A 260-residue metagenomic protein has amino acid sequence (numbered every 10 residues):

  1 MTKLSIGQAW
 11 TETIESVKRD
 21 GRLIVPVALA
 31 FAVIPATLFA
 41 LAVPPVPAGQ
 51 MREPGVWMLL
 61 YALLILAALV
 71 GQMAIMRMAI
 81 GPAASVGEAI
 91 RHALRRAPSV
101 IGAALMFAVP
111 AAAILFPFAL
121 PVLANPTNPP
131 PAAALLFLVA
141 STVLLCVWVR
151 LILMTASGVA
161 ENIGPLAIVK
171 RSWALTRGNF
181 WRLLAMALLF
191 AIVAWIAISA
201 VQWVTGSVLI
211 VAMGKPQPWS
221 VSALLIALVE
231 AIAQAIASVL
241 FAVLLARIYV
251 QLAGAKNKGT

Functional and structural regions predicted by a protein language model:
M1-T260: Hydrophobic alpha-helical membrane segments
